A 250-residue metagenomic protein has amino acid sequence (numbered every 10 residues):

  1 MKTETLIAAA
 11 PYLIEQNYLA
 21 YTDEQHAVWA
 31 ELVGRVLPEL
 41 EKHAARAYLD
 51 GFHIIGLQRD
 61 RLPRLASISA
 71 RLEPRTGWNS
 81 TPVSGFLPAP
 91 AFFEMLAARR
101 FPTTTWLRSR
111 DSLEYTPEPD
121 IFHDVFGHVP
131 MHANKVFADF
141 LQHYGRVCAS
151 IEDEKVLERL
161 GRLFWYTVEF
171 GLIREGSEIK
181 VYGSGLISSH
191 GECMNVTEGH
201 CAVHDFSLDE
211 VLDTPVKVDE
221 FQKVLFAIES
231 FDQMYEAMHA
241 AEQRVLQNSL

Functional and structural regions predicted by a protein language model:
M1-H132, E210-D213, F226-L250: The feature captures two recurrent sequence modes
D111-E236: A contiguous, surface-oriented mixed alpha/beta subdomain in the mid-to-C-terminal portion of proteins that forms
